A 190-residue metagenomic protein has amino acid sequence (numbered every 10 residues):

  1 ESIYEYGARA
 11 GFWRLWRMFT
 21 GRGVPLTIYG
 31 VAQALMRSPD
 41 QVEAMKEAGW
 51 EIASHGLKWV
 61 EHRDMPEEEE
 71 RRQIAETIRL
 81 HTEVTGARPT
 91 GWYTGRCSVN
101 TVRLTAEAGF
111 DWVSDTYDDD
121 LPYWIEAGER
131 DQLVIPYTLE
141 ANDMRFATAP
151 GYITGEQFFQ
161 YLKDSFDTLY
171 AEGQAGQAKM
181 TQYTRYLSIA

Functional and structural regions predicted by a protein language model:
E1-V134, L139, F159-Y183, A190: Catalytic alpha-helical scaffold of carbohydrate-active enzymes acting on polysaccharides/glycoconjugates
V134-Y152: Glycine-rich, positively charged active-site loop/lid region within alpha/beta enzyme cores that binds and organizes
R145-A149, Q182-I189: Short, local alpha-helical segments
P150-L162: Acidic, His/Gly-enriched loop-helix segments that form or flank divalent-metal centers in metallo-dependent hydrolases
